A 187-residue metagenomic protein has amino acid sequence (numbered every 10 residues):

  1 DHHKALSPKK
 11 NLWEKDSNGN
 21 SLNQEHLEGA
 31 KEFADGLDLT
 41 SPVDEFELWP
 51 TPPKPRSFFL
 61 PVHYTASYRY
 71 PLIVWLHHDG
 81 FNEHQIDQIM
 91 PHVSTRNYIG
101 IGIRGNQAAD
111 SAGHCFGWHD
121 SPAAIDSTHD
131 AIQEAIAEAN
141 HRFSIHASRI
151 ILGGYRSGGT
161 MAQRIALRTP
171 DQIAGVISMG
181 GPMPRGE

Functional and structural regions predicted by a protein language model:
D1-L72, Y98: A domain-start/cap signature at the N-terminus of enzymes
P42, E47-Y64, P71-S144: Serine-hydrolase catalytic machinery in alpha/beta-hydrolase-like enzymes
Y64, G175-E187: The feature captures the conserved acid-bearing segment of alpha/beta-hydrolase catalytic domains
Q85-M90, R164-I165, E187: A short acidic, amphipathic alpha-helical/loop segment
H146-R149: Short acidic capping loops at alpha-helix termini that bridge into adjacent secondary structure
L152-G154, M179: Short beta-strand immediately N-terminal to the catalytic nucleophile in serine-hydrolase-like folds
G154-G158, A162: Gly/Ala-rich beta-loop-alpha elbow adjacent to hydrolase catalytic centers
R164-G175: Conserved hydrolase catalytic core segment
